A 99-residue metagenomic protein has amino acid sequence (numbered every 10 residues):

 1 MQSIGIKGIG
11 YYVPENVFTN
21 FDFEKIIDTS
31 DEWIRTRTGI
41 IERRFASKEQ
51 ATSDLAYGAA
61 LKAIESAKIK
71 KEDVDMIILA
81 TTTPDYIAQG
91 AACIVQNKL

Functional and structural regions predicted by a protein language model:
M1-I78, N97-L99: Conserved "HGTGT" condensation-loop signature of ketosynthase/thiolase-family condensing enzymes that catalyze
I78-L99: Active-site-proximal gating segment of KS-fold condensing enzymes and close homologs
